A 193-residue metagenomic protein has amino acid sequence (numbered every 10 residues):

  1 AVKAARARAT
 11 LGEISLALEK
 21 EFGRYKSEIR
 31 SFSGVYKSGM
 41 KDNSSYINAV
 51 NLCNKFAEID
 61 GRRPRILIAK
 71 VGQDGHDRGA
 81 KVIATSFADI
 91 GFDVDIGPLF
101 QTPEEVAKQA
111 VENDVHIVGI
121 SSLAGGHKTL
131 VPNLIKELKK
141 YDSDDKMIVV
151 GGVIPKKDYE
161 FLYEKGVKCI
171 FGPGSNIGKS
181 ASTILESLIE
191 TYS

Functional and structural regions predicted by a protein language model:
A1-A4, E13: Terminal-proximal interaction/regulatory segments of ATP-powered molecular machines
A7, K20-S27, E112, K140 (+1 more regions): Short, well-ordered loop/turn and helix-capping segments at boundaries between secondary-structure elements and domains
A7-T10, E19, V71-D74, L123-G125 (+1 more regions): Short, glycine-/Ser/Thr-/acidic-enriched flexible segments
A9-S44: Terminal amphipathic helices with adjacent charged low-complexity linkers/tails
M40-I47, P98-Q101: An N-terminal, well-structured beta->alpha segment
V50-R63, K108-D114: Glycine-rich phosphate/diphosphate-binding loops that line cofactor/substrate pockets in enzymes
K55, I59-D74, R78-F92: C-terminal accessory/binding modules appended to enzymatic or scaffolding proteins
A80-L185, I189-E190: Cofactor-cradling patches in redox/metallo enzymes
